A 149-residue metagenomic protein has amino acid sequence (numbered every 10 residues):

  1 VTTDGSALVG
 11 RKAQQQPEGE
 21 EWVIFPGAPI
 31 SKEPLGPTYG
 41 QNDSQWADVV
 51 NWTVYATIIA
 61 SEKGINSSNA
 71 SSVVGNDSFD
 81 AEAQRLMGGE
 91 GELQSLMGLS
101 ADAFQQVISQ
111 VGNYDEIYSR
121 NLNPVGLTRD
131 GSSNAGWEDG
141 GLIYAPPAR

Functional and structural regions predicted by a protein language model:
V1-V23: A ligand-binding cleft/hinge motif common to bilobed small-molecule-binding domains
V1-V9, G91, M97-A101: Ligand-binding pocket segment of bilobal, Venus flytrap-like solute-binding proteins
G5, V49-W52, G131: Short linear motifs in intrinsically disordered/low-complexity regions
P17-E21, L99, P124-T128: Short amphipathic alpha-helical surface micro-motifs
P26-L99, Y114, G136-R149: Extended ligand-binding regions for polar small-molecule ligands
Q105-R149: Long, low-hydrophobicity ectodomains and other hydrophilic envelope-associated domains
